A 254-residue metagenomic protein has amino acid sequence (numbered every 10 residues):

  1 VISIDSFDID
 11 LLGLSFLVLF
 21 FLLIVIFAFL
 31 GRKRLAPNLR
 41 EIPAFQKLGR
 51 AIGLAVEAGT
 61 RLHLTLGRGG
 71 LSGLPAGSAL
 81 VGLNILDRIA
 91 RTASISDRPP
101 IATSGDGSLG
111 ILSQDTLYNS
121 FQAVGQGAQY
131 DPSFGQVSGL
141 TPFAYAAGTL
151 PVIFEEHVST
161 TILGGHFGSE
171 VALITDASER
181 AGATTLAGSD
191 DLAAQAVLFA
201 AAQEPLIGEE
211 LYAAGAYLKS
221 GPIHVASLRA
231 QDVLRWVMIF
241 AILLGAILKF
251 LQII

Functional and structural regions predicted by a protein language model:
V1-D8: Short, strongly hydrophobic alpha-helical membrane anchors
I26-Q46: Transmembrane-cytosolic junction motif
R40-E57, R61: Membrane-cytosol interface motif
A76-D97: Histidine-anchored nucleotide/phosphate-binding helix
T92-S94, R98-A146: Long, charge-dense
V124-R180: Membrane-proximal low-complexity regions enriched in glycine and acidic/polar residues
S159-E209: Extracytoplasmic/lumenal ectodomains and periplasmic regions of secretory and membrane proteins
A193-Q195, F199-I254: C-terminal functional extensions of proteins
